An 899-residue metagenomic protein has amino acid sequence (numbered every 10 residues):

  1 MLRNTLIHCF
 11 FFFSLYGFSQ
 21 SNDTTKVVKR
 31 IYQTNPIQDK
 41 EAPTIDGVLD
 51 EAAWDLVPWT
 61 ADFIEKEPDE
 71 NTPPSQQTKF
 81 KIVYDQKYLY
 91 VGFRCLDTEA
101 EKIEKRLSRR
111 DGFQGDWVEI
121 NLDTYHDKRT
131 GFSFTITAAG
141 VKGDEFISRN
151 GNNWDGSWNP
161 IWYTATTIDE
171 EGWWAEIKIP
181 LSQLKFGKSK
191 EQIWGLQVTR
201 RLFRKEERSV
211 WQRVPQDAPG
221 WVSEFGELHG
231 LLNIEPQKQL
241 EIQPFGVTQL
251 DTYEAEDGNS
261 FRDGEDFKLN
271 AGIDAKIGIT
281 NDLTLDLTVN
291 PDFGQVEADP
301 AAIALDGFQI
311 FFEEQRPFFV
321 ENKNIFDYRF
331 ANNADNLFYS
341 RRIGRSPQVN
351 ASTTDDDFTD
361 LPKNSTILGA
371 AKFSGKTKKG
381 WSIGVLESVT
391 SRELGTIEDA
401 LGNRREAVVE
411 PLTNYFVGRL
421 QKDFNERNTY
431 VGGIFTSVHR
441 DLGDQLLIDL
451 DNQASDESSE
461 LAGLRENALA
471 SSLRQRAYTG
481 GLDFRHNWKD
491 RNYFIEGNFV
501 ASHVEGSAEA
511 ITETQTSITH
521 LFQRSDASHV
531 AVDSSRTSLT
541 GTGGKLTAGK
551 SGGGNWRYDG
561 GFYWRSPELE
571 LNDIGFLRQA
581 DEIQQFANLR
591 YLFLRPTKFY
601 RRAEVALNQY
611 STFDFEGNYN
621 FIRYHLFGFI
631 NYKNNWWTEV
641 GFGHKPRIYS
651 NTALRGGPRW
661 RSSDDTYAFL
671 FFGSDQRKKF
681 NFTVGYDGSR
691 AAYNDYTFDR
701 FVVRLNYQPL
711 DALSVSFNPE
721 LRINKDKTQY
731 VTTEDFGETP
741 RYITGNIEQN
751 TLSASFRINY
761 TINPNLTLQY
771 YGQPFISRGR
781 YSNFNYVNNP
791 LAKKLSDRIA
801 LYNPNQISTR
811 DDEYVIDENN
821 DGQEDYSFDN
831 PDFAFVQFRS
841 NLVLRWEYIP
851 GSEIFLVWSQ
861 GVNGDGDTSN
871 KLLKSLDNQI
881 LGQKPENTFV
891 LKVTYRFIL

Functional and structural regions predicted by a protein language model:
M1-T24: Bacterial Sec-dependent N-terminal signal peptides
Q20-D423, G432-G433, Q453, N467 (+2 more regions): Structural preference for beta-rich elements and adjacent junctions enriched in aromatics
A52-T60, K185-G187, G294-D299, D306 (+8 more regions): Short amphipathic alpha-helical segments with coiled-coil-like heptad repeat character
G92-F93, D97-E99, K128, L181-K185 (+30 more regions): A generic secondary-structure signal for well-formed alpha-helical elements
R208-V210, A298-A301, G395-D399, G443-L447 (+3 more regions): Short acidic, glycine/serine/threonine-rich loops at helix termini
E235-D286, Y415-V530, R595-T597, A603-Q609 (+5 more regions): Surface-exposed extracellular loop regions of Gram-negative outer-membrane beta-barrel proteins
R262-D263, D306, L361, R404-P411 (+8 more regions): Alpha-helix capping and helix-loop boundary segments enriched in small/acidic/polar residues
T366-L368, S374, D490-L899: Exposed, low-structure sequence patches enriched in small/polar residues
